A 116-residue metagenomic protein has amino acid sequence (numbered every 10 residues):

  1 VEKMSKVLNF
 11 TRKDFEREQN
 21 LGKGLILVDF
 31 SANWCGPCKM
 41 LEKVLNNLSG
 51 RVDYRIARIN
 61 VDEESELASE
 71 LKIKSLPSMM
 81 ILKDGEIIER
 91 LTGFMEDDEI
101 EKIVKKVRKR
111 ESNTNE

Functional and structural regions predicted by a protein language model:
V1-K3: Short, Lys/Arg-enriched N-terminal segments with co-localized hydrophobic residues within the first ~10-30 amino acids
V7-I26: A short beta-strand-turn-helix
L8-F10, F30, E42-E66, I73: Thiol-based oxidoreductase modules, predominantly thioredoxin-like and allied folds used for disulfide exchange
K13-R17, E64-L67, D98: Short loop/turn elements that flank and shape the SAM/SAH-binding pocket of Class I
G24, F30-W34, S75: Short pre-active-site segment immediately N-terminal to redox-active cysteine/selenocysteine motifs in thiol-based
C35-C38, M79: The canonical Cys-X-X-Cys-His
L71-M80: Structural micro-motif
I81-N115: Non-catalytic, surface beta->alpha helical segment in thiol-disulfide oxidoreductase systems
